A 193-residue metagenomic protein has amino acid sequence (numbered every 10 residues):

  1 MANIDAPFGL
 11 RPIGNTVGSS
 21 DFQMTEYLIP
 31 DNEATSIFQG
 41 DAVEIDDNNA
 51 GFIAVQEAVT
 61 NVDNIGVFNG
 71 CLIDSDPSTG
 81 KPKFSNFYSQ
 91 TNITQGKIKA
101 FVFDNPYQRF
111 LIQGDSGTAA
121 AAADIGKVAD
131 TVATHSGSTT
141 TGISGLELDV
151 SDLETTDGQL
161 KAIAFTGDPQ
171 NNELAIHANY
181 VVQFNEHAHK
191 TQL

Functional and structural regions predicted by a protein language model:
M1-L193: Surface-exposed, low-hydrophobicity beta-strand/loop segments enriched in small/polar/acidic residues
